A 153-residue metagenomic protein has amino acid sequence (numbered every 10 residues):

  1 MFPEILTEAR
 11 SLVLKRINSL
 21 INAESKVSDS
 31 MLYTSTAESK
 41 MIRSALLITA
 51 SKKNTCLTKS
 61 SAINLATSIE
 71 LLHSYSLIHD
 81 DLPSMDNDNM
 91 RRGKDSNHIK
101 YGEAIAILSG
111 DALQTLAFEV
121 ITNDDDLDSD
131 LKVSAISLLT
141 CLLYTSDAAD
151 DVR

Functional and structural regions predicted by a protein language model:
M1-L72, I78, S84-N87, R91-I99: Conserved N-terminal diphosphate/IPP-binding helix and adjacent helical/loop segment of trans-prenyltransferase domains
A9, V13, L131-L139: Extended, well-ordered alpha-helical scaffold segments
I48-K52, H73, T115-N123: Short glycine/serine- and small hydrophobic-enriched flexible loop segments
A66-L72, I136-L143: Generic structural concept
I99-E119: Multi-pass membrane catalytic core of lipid/isoprenoid biosynthesis enzymes
V120-A135: Inter-helical turn/loop segments and adjacent helix faces that build the functional surface of alpha-helical bundle
Y144-R153: Single conserved hydrophobic/aromatic residue that forms the stacking wall/gate of nucleotide- or nucleobase-binding
